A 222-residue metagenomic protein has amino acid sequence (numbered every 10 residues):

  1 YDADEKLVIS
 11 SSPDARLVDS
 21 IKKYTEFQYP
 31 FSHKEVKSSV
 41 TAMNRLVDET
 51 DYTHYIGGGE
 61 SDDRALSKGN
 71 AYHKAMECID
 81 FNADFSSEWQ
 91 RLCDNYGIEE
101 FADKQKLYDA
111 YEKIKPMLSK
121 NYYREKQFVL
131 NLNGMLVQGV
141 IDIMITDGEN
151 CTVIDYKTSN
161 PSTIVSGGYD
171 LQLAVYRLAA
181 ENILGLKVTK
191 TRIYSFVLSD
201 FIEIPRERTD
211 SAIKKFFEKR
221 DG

Functional and structural regions predicted by a protein language model:
Y1-S86, K115-Y122: C-terminal, charged and often intrinsically disordered regions of DNA end-processing helicases and nucleases
G59, N160-I164: Short coil/turn segments at secondary-structure junctions
R64-G69, L136-V137, S166-Y169, L184 (+1 more regions): Active-site-proximal structural scaffolding
S67, A102-Q105, D170-L171: A generic alpha-helix signature
K74, S166-S195: Metal-dependent nuclease catalytic cores in nucleic-acid-processing enzymes, especially RNase H-like/related
C78-S86, Q90-V153, T158-P161, A179-K190 (+2 more regions): Catalytic cores of nuclease domains that cleave nucleic-acid phosphodiester backbones
